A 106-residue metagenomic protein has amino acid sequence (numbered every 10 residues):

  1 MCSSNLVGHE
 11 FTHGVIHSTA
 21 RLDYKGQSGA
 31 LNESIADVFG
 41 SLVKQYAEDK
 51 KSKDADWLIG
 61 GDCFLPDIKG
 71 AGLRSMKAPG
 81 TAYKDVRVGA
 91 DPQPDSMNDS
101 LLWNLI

Functional and structural regions predicted by a protein language model:
M1-G8, I16-I106: Zinc-dependent metallohydrolase catalytic domains
